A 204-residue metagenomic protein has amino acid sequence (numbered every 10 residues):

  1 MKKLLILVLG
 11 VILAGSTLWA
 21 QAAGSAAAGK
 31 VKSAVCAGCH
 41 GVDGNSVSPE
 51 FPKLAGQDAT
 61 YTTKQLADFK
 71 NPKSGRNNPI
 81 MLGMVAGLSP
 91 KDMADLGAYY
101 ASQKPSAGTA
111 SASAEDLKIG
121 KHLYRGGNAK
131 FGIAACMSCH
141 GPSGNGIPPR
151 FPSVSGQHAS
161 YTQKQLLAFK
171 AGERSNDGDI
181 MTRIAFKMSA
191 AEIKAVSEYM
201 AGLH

Functional and structural regions predicted by a protein language model:
M1-A23, A67, A201-H204: N-terminal export/targeting leaders of redox proteins
L18-S33, V47-E50, S102-A129: Electrostatic cytochrome c docking/interface patches
Q21-A23, T60, N71, S102 (+6 more regions): Predominantly soluble domains enriched in secretory-pathway, periplasmic, or organellar proteins
G24-N71: The feature marks the first
S25, K32, D58, Q65 (+8 more regions): Stable alpha-helical elements in mature extracytoplasmic
A27-A34, T63, R125-M137, P149 (+1 more regions): Sequence context surrounding c-type heme c attachment/ligation sites in exported
C36-V42, L96, I133-P142, V196: The canonical Cys-X-X-Cys-His
V47-A55, F69-A112, P148-S153, K170-H204: Axial heme c-ligation environment in periplasmic c-type cytochrome domains
